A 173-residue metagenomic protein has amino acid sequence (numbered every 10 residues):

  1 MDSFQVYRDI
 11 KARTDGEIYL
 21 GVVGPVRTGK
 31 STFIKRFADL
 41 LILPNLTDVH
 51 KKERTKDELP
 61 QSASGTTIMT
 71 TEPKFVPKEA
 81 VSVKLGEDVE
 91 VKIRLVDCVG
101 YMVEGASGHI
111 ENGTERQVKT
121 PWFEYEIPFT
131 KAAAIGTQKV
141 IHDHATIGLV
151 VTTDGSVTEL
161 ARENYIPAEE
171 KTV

Functional and structural regions predicted by a protein language model:
M1-F129, K139-V151: Conserved G1/Walker A P-loop phosphate-binding module
K131-V173: Conserved catalytic-core segment of NTP-binding enzymes
